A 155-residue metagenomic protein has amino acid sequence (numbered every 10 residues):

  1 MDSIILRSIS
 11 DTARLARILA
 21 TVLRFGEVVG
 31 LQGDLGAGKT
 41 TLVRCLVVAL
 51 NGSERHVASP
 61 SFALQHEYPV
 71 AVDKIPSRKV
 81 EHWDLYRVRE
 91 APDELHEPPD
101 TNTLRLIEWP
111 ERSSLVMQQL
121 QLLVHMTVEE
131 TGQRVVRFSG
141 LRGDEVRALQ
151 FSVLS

Functional and structural regions predicted by a protein language model:
M1-I18: N-terminal pre-Walker A segment at the start of P-loop NTPase domains
D2, A91, E97-S155: Short phosphate-coordinating micro-motif centered on Lys-Gly-acidic
L19-G26: Phosphate-binding P-loop
V29-L31: Hydrophobic anchor at the beta1->P-loop junction of P-loop NTPases
L35: The conserved Walker
K39: Conserved lysine of the Walker
G52, V57, S61, Q65-E111 (+1 more regions): Conserved nucleotide-sensing/catalytic segment adjacent to the nucleotide-binding pocket in NTP-handling enzymes
